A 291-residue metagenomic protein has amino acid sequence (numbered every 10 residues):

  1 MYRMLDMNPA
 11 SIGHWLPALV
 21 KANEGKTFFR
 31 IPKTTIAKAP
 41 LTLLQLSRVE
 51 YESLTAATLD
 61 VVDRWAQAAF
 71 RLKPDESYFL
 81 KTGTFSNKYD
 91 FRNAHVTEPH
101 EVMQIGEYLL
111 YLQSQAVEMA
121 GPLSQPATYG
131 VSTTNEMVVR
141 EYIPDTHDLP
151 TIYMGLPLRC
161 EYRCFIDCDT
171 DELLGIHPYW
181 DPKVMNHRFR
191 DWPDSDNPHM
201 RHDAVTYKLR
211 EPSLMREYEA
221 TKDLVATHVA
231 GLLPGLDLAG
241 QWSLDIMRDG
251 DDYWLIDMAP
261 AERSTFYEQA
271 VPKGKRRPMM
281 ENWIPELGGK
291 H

Functional and structural regions predicted by a protein language model:
M1-E161, F165-A230: Active-site nucleotide/adenylate-binding loops and adjacent lid/helix of ATP-dependent enzymes
L80, L244, I256: Active-site flanking residues adjacent to catalytic metal/cofactor-binding acidic residues
K88-N93, S243, A259, R263: Generic hydrophobic/packing signal
F165, D245-R248: Conserved protein-kinase catalytic-loop segment immediately C-terminal to the catalytic Asp of the HRD motif
R216-D223, T227, P234-G240, R248-H291: C-terminal active-site "lid" helix and adjoining low-complexity regulatory extension at the edge of ATP-using catalytic
